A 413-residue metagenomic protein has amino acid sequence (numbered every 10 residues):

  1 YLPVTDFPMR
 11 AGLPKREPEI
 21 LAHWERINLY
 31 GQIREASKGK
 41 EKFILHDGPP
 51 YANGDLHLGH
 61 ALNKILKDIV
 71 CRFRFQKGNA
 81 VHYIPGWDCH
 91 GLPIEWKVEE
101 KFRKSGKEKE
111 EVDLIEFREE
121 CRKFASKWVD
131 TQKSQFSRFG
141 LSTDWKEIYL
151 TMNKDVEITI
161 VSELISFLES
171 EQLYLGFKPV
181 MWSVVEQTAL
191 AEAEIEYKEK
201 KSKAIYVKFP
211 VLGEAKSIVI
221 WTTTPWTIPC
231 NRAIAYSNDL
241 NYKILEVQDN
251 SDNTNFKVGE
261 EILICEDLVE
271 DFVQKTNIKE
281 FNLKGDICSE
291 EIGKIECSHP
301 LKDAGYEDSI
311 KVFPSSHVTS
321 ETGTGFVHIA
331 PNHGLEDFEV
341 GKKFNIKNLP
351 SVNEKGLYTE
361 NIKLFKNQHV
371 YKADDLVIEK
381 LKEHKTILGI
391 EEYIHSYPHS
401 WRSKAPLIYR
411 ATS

Functional and structural regions predicted by a protein language model:
Y1-N253, A330-K343, K347-F365, V370 (+2 more regions): N-terminal, positively charged nucleic-acid-binding surface of large information/translation enzymes
A80, C230-I234, L240-E354: Catalytic alpha/beta core of large soluble enzyme barrels
V258, F272, L364-D375: Acidic, Ser/Thr-rich peripheral helices and adjacent loops at domain boundaries
I378: Conserved divalent-metal-coordinating catalytic cores that perform phosphate/pyrophosphate/nucleotidyl transfer
